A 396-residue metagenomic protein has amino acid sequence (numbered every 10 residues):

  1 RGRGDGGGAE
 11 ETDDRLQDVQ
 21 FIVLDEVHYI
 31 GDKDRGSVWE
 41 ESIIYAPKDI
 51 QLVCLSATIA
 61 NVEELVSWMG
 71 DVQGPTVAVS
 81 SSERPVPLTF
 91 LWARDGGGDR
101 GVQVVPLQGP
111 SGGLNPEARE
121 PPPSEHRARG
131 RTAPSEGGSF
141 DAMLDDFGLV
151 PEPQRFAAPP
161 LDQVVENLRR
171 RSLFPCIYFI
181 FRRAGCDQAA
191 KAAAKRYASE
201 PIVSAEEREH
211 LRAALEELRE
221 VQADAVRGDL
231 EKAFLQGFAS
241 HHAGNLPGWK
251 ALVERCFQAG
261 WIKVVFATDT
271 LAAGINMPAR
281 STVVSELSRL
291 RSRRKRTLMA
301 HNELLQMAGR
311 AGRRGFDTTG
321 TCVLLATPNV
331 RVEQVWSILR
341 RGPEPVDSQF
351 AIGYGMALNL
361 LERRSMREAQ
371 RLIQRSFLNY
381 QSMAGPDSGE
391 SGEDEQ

Functional and structural regions predicted by a protein language model:
R1, F156, A239-K250, T268-A273: Conserved helicase motor
G2-F21, L230, K250-E254, Q258-A259: Short basic/glycine-enriched coil/helix segment immediately N-terminal to the Walker B
R3, E10-V53: SF2 helicase catalytic motif II
D18-F21, D49-V53, F174-I177, G237 (+1 more regions): Loop/turn-to-beta-strand initiation segments
I44, Q51-V53, T58-A192, A239: Conserved interdomain linker/interface between the two RecA-like ATPase lobes of SF2 helicase motors
D162, F179, R183-V264, R293-N302: Conserved C-terminal RecA-like helicase domain
M277, S281-R291, K295-I338: Conserved segment of the helicase C-terminal RecA-like domain
V330-Q396: Long, largely alpha-helical accessory region at the distal end of helicase-like NTP-driven motors
